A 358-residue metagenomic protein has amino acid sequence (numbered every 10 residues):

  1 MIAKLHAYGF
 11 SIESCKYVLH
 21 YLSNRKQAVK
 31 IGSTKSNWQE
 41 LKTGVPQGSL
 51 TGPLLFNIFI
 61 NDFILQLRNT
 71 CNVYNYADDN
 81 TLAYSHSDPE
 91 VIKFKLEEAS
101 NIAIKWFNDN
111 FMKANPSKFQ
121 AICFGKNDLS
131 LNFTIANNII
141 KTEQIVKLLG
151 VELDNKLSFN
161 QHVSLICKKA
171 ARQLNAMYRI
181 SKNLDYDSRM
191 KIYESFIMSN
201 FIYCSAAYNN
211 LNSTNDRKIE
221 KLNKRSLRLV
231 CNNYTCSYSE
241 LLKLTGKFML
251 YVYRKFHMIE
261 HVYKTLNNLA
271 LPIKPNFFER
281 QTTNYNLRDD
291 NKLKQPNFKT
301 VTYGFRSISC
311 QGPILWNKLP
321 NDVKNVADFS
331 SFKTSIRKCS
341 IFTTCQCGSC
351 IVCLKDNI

Functional and structural regions predicted by a protein language model:
M1-P46, Y84: Conserved pre-catalytic core of RNA-dependent polymerases
M1-Y8, T81-I104: Catalytic palm subdomain of template-directed nucleic-acid polymerases, centered on the conserved carboxylate motif
L5, V18, G48, D78 (+9 more regions): Short, conserved catalytic/metal-binding micro-motifs enriched in Asp/Glu and His
V29-L55, A83-P89, T142, K156 (+4 more regions): Short, conserved non-catalytic motifs in the polymerase core
P53-Y84: Active-site palm subdomain of RNA-directed nucleic acid polymerases
E98, K113-I145: Short, conserved micro-motifs composed of acidic
I104-I122, I192, N215-E279: Short, charged alpha-helical motifs in flexible N/C-terminal segments and linkers
I140-A207: Basic, alpha-helical interaction scaffolds
